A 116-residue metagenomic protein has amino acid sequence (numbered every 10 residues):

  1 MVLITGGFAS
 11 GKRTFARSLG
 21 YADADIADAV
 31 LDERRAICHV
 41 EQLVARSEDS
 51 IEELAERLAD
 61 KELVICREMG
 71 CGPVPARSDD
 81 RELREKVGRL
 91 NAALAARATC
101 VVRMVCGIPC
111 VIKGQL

Functional and structural regions predicted by a protein language model:
M1-D28: Glycine-rich P-loop/Walker A and Walker A-like loops and their local beta1-loop-alpha1 context in P-loop NTPases
G6, H39, C106: Active-site donor-binding loop signature of nucleotide-sugar glycosyltransferases
G7-A9, Q42-R46, L90: ASCE RecA-like P-loop NTPase motor cores that couple ATP hydrolysis to mechanical translocation on nucleic acids
S10, Q42-L43, G70, P109: Short, solvent-exposed loop/turn segments at secondary-structure junctions
S10, S18, S47-S50, S78: Generic serine detector
S18-Y21, C38-E41, V74: Generic hydrophobic/packing signal
D25, A29-C66: Conserved nucleotide-sensing/catalytic segment adjacent to the nucleotide-binding pocket in NTP-handling enzymes
I51-L116: Replace "adjacent to P-loop NTPase cores in ATP/GTP-dependent enzymes" with "adjacent to NTP-binding cores
